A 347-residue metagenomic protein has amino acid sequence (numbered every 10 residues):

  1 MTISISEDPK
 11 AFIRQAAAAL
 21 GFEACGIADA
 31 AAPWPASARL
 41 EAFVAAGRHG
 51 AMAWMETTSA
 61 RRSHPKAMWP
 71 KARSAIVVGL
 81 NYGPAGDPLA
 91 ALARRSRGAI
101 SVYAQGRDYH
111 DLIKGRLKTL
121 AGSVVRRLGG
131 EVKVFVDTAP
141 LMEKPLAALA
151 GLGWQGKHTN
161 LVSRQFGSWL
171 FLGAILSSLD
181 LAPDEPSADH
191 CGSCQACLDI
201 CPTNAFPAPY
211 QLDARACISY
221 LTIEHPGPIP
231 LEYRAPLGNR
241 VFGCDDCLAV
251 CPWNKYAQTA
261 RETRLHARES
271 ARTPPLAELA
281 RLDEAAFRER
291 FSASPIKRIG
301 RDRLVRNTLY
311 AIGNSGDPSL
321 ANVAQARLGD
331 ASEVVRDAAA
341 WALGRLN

Functional and structural regions predicted by a protein language model:
M1-H190, I229, G238: Auxiliary alpha/beta "docking" domains used to position bulky ligands
F22, A32, A196-Y220, P226 (+2 more regions): Iron-sulfur cluster-binding cysteine motifs and their immediate structural context in ferredoxin-like electron-transfer
P88-R95, A214, L279-E284: Short, flexible, mixed-charge acidic loops at enzyme active sites
A216-E232, H266-E284: Short microdomains enriched in Cys/His and/or Lys/Arg
R268-D302, L309: Alpha-helical adaptor scaffolds
F287-R290, D317-L328, N347: Amphipathic alpha-helical scaffolding segments comprising HEAT/armadillo-like alpha-solenoid repeats
R301, A331-E333: Short inter-helical turns and helix N-cap capping residues of alpha-solenoid HEAT/ARM repeat scaffolds
V305-G316, D337-L346: Structural detector for internal amphipathic alpha-helices that build alpha-solenoid repeat scaffolds
